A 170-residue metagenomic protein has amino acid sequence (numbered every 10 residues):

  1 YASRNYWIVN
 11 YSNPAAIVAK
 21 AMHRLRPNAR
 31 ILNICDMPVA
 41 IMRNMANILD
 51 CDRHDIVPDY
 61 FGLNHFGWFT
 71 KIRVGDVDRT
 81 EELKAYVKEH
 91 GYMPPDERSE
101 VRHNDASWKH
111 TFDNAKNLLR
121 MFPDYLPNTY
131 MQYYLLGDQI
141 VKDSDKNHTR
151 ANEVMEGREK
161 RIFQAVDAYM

Functional and structural regions predicted by a protein language model:
Y1-H23, R30-D36, M42: Rossmann-like NAD(P)(H) cofactor-binding subdomain of soluble oxidoreductases
R24, A46-N47, K71-R73: Surface-exposed beta-strand edges and their flanking turn/coil or helix-capping segments
P27-L49, H54-F61: Catalytic or ion-translocation cores adjacent to nucleophile or general acid/base/metal-coordination motifs in diverse
D52-M170: Long, compositionally biased stretches enriched for glycine and/or charged residues
